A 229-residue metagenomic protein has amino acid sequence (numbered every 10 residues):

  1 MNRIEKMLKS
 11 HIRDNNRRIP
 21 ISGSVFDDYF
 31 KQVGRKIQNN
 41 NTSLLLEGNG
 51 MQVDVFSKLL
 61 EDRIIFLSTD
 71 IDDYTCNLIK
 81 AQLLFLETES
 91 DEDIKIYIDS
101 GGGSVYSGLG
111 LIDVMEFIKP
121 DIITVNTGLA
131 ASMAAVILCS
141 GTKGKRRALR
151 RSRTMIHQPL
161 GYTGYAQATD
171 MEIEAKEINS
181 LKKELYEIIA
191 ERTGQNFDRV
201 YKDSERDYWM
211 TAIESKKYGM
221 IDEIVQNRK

Functional and structural regions predicted by a protein language model:
M1-M133, C139-K229: N-terminal organellar transit peptides
